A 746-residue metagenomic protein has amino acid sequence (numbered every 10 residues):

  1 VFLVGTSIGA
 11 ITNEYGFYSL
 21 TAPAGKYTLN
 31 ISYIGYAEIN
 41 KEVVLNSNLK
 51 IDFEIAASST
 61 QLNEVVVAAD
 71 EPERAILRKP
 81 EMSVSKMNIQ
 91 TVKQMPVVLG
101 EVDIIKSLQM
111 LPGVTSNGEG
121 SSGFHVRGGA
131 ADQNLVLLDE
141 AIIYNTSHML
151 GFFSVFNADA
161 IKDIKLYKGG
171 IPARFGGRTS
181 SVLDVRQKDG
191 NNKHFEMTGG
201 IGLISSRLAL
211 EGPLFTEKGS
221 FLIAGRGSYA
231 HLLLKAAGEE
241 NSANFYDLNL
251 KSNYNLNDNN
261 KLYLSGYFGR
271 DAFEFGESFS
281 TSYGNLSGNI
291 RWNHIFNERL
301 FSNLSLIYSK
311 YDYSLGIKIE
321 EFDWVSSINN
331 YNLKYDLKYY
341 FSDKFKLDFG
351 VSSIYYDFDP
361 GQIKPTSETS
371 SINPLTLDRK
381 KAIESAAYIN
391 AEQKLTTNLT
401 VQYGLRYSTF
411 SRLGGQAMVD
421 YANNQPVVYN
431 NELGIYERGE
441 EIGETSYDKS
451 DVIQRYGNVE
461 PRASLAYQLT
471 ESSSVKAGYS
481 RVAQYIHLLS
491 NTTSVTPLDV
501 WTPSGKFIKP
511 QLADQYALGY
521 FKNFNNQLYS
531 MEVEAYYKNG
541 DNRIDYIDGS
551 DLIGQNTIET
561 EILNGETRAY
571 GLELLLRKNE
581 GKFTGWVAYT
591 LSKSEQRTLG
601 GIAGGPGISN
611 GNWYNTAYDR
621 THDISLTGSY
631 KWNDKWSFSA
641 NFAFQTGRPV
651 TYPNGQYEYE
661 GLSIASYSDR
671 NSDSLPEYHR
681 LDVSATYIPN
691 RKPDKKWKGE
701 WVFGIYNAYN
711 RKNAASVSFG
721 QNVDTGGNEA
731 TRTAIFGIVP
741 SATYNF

Functional and structural regions predicted by a protein language model:
F2-V4, N30-Y36, N46-E101, I105-K106 (+3 more regions): Short, acidic, small-residue-rich periplasmic hinge/interaction motif at the N-terminus of Gram-negative outer-membrane
S19-T21, Q94-P96, A141-K168, E240-A243: Short acidic/polar hinge/loop motifs at secondary-structure boundaries that mediate gating or recognition
D52-F53, M110-L111, V155-T198, R207-A209: A beta-strand signature from Gram-negative outer-membrane beta-barrel systems, especially the internal plug domain
P96-N145, K162: Extracytoplasmic beta-strand/coil segments of soluble accessory domains associated with Gram-negative outer-membrane
D312, D357-T369, N373, S411 (+8 more regions): Surface-exposed extracellular loop regions of Gram-negative outer-membrane beta-barrel proteins, predominantly
T376, E384, P503-K509, Q515 (+3 more regions): Outer membrane beta-barrel strand-and-loop segments of large Gram-negative receptors, especially TonB-dependent
A483, K635, A643-L662, P676-D682 (+1 more regions): C-terminal beta-signal and adjacent terminal beta-strands/loops of Gram-negative outer-membrane beta-barrel proteins
Y536-N539, I558-N654: Gram-negative outer-membrane beta-barrel transporters
